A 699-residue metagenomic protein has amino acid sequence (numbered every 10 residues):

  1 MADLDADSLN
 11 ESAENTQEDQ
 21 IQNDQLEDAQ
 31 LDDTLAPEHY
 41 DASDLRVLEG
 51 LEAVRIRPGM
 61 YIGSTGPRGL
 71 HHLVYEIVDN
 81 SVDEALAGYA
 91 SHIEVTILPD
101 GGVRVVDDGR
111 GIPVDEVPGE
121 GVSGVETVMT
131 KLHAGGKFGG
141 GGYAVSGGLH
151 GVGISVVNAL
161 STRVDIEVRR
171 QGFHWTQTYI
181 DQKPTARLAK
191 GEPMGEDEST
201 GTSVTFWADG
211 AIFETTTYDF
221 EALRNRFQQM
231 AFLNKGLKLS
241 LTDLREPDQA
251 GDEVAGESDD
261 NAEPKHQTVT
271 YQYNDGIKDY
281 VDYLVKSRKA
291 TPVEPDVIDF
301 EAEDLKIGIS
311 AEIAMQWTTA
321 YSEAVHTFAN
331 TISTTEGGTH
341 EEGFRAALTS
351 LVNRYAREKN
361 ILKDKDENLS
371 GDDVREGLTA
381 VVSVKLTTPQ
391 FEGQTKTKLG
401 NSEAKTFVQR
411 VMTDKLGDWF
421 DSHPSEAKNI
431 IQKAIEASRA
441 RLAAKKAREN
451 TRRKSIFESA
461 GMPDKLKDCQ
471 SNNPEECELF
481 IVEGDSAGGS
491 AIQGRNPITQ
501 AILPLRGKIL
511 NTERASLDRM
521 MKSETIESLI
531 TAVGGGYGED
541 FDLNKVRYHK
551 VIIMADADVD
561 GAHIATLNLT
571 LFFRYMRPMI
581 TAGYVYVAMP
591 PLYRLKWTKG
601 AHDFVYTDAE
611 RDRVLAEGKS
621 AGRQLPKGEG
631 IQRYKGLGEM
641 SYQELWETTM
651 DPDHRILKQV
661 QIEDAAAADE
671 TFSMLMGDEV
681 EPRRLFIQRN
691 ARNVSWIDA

Functional and structural regions predicted by a protein language model:
A2-N15, D19-E38, L51, Y75 (+13 more regions): GHKL-family ATPase ATP-binding module
L4, R439-E458, N473-E478, G489 (+3 more regions): C-terminal interaction appendages of subunits in large macromolecular complexes
H39-R57: Mature N-terminal segment immediately following signal peptide/propeptide cleavage in secreted/periplasmic
R55, I112-G135: Short conserved segment of the HATPase_c
I56-V74: Conserved short strand/loop->alpha-helix "switch" segment adjacent to the catalytic nucleotide/phosphoryl-transfer site
D83-E84, G111-I112, V559-D560: Residues immediately C-terminal
D115-E120, H340, G371, D518: Conserved, non-catalytic sequence blocks in retroelement Pol enzymes and Pol-derived host proteins
